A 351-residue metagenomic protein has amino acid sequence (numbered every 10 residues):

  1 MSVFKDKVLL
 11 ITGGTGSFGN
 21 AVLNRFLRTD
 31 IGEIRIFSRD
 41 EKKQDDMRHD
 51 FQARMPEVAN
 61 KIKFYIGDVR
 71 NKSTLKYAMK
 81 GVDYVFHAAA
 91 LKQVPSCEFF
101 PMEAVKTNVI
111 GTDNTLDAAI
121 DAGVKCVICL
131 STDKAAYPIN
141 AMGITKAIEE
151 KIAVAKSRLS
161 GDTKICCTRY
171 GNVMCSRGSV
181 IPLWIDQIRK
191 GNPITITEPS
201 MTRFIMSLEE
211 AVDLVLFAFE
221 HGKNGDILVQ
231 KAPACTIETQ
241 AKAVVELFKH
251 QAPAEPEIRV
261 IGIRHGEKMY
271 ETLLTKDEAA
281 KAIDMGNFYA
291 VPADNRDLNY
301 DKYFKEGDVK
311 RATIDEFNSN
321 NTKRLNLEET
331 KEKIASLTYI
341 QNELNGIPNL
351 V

Functional and structural regions predicted by a protein language model:
V3, D121, K151-C175, V180-V351: Strand-loop microenvironment adjacent to phosphate/nucleotide-handling motifs in alpha/beta enzyme folds
K7-T29: N-terminal Rossmann NAD(P)H-binding glycine-rich loop of SDR-like oxidoreductase domains
T12, M79-A88, C129: Rossmann-fold scaffold of SDR-type NAD(P)-dependent oxidoreductases
D30-K43: Conserved glycine-rich Rossmann-like NAD(P)H-binding loop of the short-chain dehydrogenase/reductase
S38, Y65-I66, K106, E198 (+1 more regions): Conserved residues in the N-terminal Rossmann fold of short-chain dehydrogenase/reductase
K63-Y84: Conserved Rossmann-fold cofactor-binding substructure of NAD(P)-dependent oxidoreductases
F64, A104, I165-T168: Hydrophobic/aromatic anchor residues within beta-strands of the central parallel beta-sheet of Rossmann-like
H87, L91-K151, A155: Conserved Rossmann-fold NAD(P)-dependent oxidoreductase catalytic core, especially the SDR/UDP-sugar
